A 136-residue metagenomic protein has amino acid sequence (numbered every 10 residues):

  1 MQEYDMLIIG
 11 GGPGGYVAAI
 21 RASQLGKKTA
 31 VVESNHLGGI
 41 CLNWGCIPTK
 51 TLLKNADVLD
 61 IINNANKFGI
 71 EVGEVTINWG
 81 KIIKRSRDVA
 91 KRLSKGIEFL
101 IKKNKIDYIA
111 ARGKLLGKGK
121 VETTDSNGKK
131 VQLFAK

Functional and structural regions predicted by a protein language model:
M1-G12: Beta1/beta-strand and adjacent pyrophosphate-binding region of the FAD-binding site in flavoprotein oxidoreductases
Q2-Y4, I20-K27, V32-K136: Glycine-rich flavin
G15: N-terminal Rossmann-fold NAD(P) dinucleotide-binding loop
